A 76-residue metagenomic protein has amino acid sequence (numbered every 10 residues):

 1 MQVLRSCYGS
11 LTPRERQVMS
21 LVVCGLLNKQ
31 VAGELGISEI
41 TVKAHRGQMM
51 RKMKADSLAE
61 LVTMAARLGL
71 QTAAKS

Functional and structural regions predicted by a protein language model:
M1-V3, Q71-T72: The C-terminal output helix
Q2-I40: Helix-turn-helix DNA-binding segment
V18, V22, V42-K43, L61 (+1 more regions): Solvent-exposed, well-ordered amphipathic alpha-helical segments that flank/support binding or catalytic loops
L27-E60: Recognition helix of helix-turn-helix DNA-binding domains
M50-S76: Basic, Lys/Arg-enriched C-terminal extension of HTH/homeodomain DNA-binding domains
